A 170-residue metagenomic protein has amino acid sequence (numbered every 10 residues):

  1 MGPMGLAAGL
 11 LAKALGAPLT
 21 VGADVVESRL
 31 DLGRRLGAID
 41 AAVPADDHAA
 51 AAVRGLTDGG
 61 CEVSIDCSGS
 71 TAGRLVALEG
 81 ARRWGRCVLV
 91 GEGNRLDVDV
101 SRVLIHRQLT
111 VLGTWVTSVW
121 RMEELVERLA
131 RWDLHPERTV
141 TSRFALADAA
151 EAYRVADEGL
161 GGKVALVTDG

Functional and structural regions predicted by a protein language model:
M1, G22-A23, A42, E62-C67 (+3 more regions): Glycine- and other small-residue-rich loops at beta-strand/loop junctions that grip anionic moieties
M1-D46: Mid-domain Rossmann-like dinucleotide-binding core that forms the NAD(H)/NADP(H) cofactor-binding site
G2, L6, E27, T71 (+3 more regions): Glycine-rich phosphate-binding loop at the start of an alpha helix
A17-P18, G60, D133-R138: A local structural motif
V25-V26, G93, T117: Residues in the short beta-alpha loop(s) of Rossmann-like NAD(P)-binding domains
D31, R35-T110: Glycine-rich cofactor phosphate-binding loops and adjacent beta1-alpha1 units of small-molecule cofactor enzyme domains
L75, V119-G170: C-terminal hydrophobic helical "lid"/dimerization subdomain of Rossmann-like NAD(P)H-dependent oxidoreductases
R86-V88, D99-T139: Rossmann-fold dehydrogenase core element
